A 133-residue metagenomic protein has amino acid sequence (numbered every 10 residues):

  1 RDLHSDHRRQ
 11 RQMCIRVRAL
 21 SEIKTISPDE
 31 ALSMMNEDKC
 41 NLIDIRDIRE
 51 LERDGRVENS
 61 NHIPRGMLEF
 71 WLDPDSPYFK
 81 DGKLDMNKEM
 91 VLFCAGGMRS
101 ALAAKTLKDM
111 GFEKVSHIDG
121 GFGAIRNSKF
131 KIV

Functional and structural regions predicted by a protein language model:
R1-I15: Single conserved hydrophobic/aromatic residue that forms the stacking wall/gate of nucleotide- or nucleobase-binding
R8-R11, R46, W71, C94-A95 (+1 more regions): Short, cationic motifs built from Arg/Lys/His that form the positively charged side of catalytic pockets
Q10-R11, P64, G121: Activation loop
L20, K24-M90: Positively charged, proline/Ser/Thr-rich regional signature most characteristic of the Rhodanese/CDC25-like
S76-R126: Catalytic cysteine-centered active loop of the rhodanese-like fold, especially the PTP/DSP P-loop
K129-V133: Active-site neighborhoods of enzymes that stabilize oxyanions during catalysis
